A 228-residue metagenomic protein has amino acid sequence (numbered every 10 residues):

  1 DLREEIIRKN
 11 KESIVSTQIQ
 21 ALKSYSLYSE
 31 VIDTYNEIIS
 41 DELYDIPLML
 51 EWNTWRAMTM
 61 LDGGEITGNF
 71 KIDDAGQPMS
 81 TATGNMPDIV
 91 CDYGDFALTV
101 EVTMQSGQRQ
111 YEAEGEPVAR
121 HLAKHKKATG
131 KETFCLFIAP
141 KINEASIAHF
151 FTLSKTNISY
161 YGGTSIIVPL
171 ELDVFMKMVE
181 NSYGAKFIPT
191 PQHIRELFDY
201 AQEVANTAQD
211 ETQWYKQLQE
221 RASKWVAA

Functional and structural regions predicted by a protein language model:
D1-R8: Helix-enriched interaction subdomains in cytosolic or periplasmic regions, typified by TIR/SEFIR signaling/NADase cores
R8, S13-A227: Catalytic core segments in nucleotide and nucleic-acid processing enzymes
